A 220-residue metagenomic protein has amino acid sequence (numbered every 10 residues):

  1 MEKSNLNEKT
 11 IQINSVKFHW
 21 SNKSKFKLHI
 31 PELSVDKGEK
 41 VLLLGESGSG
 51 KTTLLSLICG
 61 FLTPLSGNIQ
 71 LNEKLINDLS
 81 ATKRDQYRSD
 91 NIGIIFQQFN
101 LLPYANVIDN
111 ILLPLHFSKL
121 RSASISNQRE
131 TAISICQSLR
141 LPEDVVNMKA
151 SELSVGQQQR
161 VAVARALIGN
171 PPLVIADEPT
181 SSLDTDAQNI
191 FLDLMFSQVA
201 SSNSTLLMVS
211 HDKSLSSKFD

Functional and structural regions predicted by a protein language model:
C59: Helix-to-loop junction immediately C-terminal to a conserved catalytic motif
G67-L75: Conserved ABC transporter NBD signature motif
L75, I125-D144: Conserved ABC ATPase "signature" region
K149-L153, Q157: Conserved ABC ATPase signature
V163: Hydrophobic anchor residue at the start of the ABC signature
N170: Conserved catalytic motifs of ABC-family nucleotide-binding domains
V174-D177: Catalytic Walker B motif of ABC-type/P-loop ATPase nucleotide-binding domains
